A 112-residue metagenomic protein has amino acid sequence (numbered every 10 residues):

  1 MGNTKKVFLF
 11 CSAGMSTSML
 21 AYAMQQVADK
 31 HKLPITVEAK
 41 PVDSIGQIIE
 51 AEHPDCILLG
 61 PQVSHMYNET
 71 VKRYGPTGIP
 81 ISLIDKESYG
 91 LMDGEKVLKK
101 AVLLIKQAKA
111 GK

Functional and structural regions predicted by a protein language model:
M1-K5, V97: Extreme N-terminus of proteins, especially the signal/transit-peptide cleavage junction and the first residues
K5-S44: Conserved active-site segments centered on acidic
I35, G78-I79: A structural micro-motif
S44-I48, M66: Short acidic active-site motifs
A51-C56: Short acidic/histidine-rich motifs immediately flanking catalytic phosphotransfer sites in two-component signaling
G60-Q62: Short secondary-structure boundary segments
E69-Y74: Short, aromatic/basic amphipathic alpha-helical patches
I79-K112: Ser/Thr/Gly-rich flexible loops in soluble cytosolic domains mediating phosphotransfer, phosphorylation
